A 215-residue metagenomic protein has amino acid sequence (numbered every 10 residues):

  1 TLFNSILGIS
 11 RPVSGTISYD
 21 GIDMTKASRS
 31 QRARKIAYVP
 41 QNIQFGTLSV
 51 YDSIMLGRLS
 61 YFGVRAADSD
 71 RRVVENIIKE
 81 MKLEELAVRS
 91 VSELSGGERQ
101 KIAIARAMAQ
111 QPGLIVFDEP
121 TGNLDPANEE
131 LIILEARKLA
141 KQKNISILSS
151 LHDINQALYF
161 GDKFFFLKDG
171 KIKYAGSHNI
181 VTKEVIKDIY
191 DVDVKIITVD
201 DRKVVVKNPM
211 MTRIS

Functional and structural regions predicted by a protein language model:
L7: Helix-to-loop junction immediately C-terminal to a conserved catalytic motif
G15-D23, R32: Conserved ABC transporter NBD signature motif
D68-L86, Q111: Conserved ABC ATPase "signature" region
S90-L94, E98: Conserved ABC ATPase signature
I115-E119: Catalytic Walker B motif of ABC-type/P-loop ATPase nucleotide-binding domains
F164-S177: H-loop (His-switch) and adjacent beta-strand-loop-beta switch element of ABC-type ATPase nucleotide-binding domains
N179, K183, I189-S215: ABC ATPase nucleotide-binding domains
